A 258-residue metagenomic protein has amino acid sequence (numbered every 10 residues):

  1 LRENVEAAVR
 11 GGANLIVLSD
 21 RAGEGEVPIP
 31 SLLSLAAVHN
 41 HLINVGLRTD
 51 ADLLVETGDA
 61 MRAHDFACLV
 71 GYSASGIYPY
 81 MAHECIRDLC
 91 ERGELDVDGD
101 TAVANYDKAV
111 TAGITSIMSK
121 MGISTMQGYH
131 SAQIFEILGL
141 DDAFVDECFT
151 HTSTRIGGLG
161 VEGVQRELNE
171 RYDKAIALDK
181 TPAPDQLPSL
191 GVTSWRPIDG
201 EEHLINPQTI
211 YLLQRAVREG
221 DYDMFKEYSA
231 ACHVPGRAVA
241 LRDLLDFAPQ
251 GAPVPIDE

Functional and structural regions predicted by a protein language model:
E3-L15, E24, N40-L47: Conserved helix-loop functional segments at active or binding sites
A7-A8, G12-L15, D65-F66, G76-Y78 (+1 more regions): Flexible, glycine-rich loop/tail regions that form catalytic "lids" or insertion modules at the edges of active sites
I16, A51-T57, V70, I77-P79 (+1 more regions): Hydrophobic faces of well-ordered beta-strands that scaffold small-molecule active sites in alpha/beta enzyme cores
L18-L33: Glycine-rich, proline-tolerant flexible connector loops at the mouths of alpha/beta enzymes
D20, V38, L69, T125: Conserved, mostly hydrophobic/aromatic
R21-E24, G58, A74, M81-I86: Short, ordered loop/turn segments at secondary-structure junctions
I29-V55, N105-V110, S116: Alpha-helix-loop-beta-strand connector modules within alpha/beta enzyme cores
D59-S73: Catalytic cores of alpha/beta
